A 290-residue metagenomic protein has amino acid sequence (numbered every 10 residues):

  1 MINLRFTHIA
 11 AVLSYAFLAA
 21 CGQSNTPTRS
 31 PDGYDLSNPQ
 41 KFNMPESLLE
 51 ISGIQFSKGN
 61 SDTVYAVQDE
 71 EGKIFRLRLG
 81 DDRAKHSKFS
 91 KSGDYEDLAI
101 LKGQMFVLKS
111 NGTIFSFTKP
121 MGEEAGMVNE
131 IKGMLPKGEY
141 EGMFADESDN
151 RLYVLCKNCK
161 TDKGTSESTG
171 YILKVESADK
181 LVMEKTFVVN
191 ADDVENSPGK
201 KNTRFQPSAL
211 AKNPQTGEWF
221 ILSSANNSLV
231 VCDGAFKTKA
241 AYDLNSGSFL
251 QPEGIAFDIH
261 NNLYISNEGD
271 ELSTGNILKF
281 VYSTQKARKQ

Functional and structural regions predicted by a protein language model:
M1-D32: Bacterial Sec-dependent N-terminal signal peptides
C21-Q290: Sequence/structural signature of beta-propeller domains
